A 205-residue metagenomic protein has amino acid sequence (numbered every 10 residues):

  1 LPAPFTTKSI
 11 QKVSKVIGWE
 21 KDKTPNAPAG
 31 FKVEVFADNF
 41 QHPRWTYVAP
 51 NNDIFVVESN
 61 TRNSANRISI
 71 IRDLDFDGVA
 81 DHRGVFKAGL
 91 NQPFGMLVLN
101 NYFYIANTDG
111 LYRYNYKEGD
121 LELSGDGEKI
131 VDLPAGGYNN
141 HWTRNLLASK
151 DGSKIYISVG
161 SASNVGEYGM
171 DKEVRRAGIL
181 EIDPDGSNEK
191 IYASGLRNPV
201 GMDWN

Functional and structural regions predicted by a protein language model:
L1-N205: Beta-propeller domains with acidic blade repeats across secreted/periplasmic ectodomains and cytosolic WD/CNH propellers
